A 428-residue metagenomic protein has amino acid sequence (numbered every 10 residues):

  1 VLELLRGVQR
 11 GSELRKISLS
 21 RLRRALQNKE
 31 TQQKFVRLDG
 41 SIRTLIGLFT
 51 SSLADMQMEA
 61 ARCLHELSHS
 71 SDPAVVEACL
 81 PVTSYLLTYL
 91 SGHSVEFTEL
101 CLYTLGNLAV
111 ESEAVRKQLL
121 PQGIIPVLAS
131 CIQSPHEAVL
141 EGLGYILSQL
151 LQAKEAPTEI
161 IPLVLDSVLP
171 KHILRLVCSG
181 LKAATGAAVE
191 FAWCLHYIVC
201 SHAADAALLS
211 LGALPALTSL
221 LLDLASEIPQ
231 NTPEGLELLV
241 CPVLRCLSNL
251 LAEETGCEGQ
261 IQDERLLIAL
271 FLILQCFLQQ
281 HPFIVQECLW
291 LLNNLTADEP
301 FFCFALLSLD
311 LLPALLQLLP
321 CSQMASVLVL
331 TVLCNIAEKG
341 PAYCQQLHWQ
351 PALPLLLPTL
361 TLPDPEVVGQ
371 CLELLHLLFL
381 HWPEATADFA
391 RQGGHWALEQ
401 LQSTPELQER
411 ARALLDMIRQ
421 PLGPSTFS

Functional and structural regions predicted by a protein language model:
V1-T44, M56: N-terminal segments that cap or nucleate solenoid repeat domains
E3-V8, T44-F49, Y85-L90, V127-C131 (+7 more regions): Alpha-solenoid HEAT/Armadillo-like helical repeat scaffolds in large eukaryotic proteins
Q9-R23, S52-S68, S91-V110, P121-Q122 (+10 more regions): Alpha-helical solenoid repeats of the armadillo/HEAT superfamily in eukaryotic scaffolding/adaptor proteins
R23-L26, T31-Q32, H65, P73 (+1 more regions): N-terminal leader/presequence-like segments
E30, D72, E113, P157-I160 (+2 more regions): Leucine-rich repeat
V36-T44, A78-L87, L119-V127, P162-H172 (+10 more regions): Alpha-helical scaffold repeats of the Armadillo/HEAT/TPR superfamily
R43-I46, S68, D72-P73, E77 (+4 more regions): Long amphipathic alpha-helical scaffold regions
